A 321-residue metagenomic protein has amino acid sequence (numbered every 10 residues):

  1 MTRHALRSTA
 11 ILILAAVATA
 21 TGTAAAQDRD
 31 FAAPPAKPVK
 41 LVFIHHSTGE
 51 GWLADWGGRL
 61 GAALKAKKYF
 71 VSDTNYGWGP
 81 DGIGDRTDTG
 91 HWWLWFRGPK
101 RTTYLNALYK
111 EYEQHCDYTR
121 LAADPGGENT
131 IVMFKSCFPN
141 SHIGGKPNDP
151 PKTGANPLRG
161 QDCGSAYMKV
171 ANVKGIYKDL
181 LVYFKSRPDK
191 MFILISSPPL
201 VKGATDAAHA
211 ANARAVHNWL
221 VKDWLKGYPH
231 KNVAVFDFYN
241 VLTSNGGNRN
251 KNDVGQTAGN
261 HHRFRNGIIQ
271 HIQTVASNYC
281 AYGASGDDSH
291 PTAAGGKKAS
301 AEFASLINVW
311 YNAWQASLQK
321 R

Functional and structural regions predicted by a protein language model:
M1-A10: Bacterial N-terminal signal peptides that target proteins for export
T9-A20: Bacterial N-terminal signal peptides
Q27-V71, N308-R321: N-terminal module-boundary/linker segments of secreted carbohydrate-active enzymes
K37-K40, K67-S72, G127-V132, S186-I193 (+1 more regions): Loop/turn elements at helix/coil->beta-strand transitions in domains of secreted/extracellular proteins
I44-S47, T74-P80, F134-P139, I195-L200 (+3 more regions): Active-site-proximal beta-strand/loop segments in catalytic clefts of secreted hydrolases
G49-Y167: Conserved SGNH/GDSL esterase-like catalytic core that processes O-acyl groups on lipids and polysaccharides
P199-N250, G255-A258: Substrate-gating cap/lid alpha-helix
N260-R321: Histidine-centered active-site loop/cap adjacent to the catalytic His in serine esterases/O-acetyl transfer systems
